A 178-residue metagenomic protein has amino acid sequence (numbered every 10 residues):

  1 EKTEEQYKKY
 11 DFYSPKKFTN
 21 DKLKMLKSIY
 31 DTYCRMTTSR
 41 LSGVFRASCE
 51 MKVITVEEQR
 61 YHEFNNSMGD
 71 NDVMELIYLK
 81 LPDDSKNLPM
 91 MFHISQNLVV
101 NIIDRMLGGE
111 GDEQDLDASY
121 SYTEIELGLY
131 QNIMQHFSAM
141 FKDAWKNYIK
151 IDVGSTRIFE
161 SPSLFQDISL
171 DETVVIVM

Functional and structural regions predicted by a protein language model:
E1-M178: N-terminal auxiliary interaction/assembly segments of multi-subunit proteins
